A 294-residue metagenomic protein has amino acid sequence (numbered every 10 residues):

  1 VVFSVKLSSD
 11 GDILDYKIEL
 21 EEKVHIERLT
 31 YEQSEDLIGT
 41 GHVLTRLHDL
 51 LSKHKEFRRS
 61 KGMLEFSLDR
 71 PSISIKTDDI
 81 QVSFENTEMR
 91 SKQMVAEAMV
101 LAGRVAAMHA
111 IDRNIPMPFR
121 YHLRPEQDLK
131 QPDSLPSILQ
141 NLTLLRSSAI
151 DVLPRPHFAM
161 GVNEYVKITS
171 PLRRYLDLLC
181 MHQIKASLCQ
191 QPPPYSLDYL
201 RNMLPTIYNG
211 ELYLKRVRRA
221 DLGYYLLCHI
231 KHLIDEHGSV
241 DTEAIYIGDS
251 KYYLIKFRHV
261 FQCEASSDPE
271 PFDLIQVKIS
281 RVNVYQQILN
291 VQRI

Functional and structural regions predicted by a protein language model:
V1-I294: Electropositive polyanion-binding surfaces
